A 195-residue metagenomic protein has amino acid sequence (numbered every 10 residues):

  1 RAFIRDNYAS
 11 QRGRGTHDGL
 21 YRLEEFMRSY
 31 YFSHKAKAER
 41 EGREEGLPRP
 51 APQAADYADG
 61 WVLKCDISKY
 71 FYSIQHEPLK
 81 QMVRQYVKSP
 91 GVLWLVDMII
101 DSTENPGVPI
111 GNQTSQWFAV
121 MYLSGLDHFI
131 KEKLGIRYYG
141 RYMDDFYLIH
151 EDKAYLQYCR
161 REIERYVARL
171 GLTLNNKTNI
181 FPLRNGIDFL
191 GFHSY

Functional and structural regions predicted by a protein language model:
A2-Y8: A short alpha-helix capping/helix-loop junction motif
Y8-Q11, G111: Pocket-edge positions in alpha/beta enzyme catalytic cores
Q11-G19: Long, hydrophobic, well-ordered secondary-structure blocks that form the structural core and pocket-lining surfaces
L20-M143, Y147-Y166, L170-K177, F181-P182 (+1 more regions): Conserved polymerase palm-domain catalytic core
I187-H193: Short, low-order "capping/linker" segments at domain edges
